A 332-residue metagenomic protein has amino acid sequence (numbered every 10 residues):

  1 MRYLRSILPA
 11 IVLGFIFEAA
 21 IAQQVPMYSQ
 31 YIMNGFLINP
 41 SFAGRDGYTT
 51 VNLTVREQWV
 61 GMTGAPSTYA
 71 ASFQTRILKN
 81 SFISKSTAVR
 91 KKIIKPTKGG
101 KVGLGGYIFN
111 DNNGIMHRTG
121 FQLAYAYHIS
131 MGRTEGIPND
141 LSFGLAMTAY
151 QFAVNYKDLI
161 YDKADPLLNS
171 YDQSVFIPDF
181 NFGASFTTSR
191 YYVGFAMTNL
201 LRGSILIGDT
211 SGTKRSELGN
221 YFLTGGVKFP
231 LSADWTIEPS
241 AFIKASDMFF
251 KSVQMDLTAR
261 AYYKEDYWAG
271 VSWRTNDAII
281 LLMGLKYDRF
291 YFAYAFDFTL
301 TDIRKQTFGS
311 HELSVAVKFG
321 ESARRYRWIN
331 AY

Functional and structural regions predicted by a protein language model:
M1, A22-Q23: Absolute protein N-terminus
M1-P9: Bacterial N-terminal signal peptides that target proteins for export
A10-G14: Hydrophobic alpha-helical membrane-embedded or membrane-associated segments
I16-A22: Sec/Tat signal peptide C-region and signal peptidase I cleavage site
Q23-Y332: Subset of outer-membrane beta-barrel
